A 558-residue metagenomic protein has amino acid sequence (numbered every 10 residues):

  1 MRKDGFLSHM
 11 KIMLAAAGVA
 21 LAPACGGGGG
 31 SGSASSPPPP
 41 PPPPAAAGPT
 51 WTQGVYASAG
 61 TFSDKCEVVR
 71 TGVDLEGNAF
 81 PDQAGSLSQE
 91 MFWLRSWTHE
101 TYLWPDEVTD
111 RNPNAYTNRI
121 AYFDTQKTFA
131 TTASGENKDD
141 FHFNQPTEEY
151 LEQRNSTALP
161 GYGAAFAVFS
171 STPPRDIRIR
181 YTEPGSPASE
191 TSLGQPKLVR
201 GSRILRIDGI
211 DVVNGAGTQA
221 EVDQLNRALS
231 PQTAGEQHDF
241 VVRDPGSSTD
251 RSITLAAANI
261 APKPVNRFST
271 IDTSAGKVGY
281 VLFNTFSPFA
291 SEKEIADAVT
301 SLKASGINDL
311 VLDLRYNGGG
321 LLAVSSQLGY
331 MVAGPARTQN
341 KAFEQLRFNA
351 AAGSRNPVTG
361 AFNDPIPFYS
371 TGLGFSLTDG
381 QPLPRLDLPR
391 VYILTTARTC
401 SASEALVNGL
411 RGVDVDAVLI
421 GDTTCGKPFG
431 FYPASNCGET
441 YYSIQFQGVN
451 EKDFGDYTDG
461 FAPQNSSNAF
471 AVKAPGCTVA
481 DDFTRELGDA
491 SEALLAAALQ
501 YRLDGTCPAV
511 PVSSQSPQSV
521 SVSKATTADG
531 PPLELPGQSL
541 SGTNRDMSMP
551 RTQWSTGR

Functional and structural regions predicted by a protein language model:
R2-L14: Bacterial N-terminal signal peptides that target proteins for export
A17, V73, T101-P105, Q339 (+1 more regions): Short secondary-structure junctions and interdomain/linker hinges
G18, G77, S230, D504-G505: Short, flexible coil/linker elements and helix-boundary hinge sites characteristic of intrinsically disordered
L21-A24: C-terminal motif of bacterial Sec signal peptides marking the signal peptidase cleavage site
G26-G30: Early exported N-terminus immediately downstream of N-terminal targeting peptides
G32-L310, Y316-G318, A323-V324, M331-G334 (+1 more regions): Flexible, low-complexity junctional segments that flank or bridge functional domains
A275-V281, T285-D309, N317-R558: C-terminal "post-core" interaction segments
